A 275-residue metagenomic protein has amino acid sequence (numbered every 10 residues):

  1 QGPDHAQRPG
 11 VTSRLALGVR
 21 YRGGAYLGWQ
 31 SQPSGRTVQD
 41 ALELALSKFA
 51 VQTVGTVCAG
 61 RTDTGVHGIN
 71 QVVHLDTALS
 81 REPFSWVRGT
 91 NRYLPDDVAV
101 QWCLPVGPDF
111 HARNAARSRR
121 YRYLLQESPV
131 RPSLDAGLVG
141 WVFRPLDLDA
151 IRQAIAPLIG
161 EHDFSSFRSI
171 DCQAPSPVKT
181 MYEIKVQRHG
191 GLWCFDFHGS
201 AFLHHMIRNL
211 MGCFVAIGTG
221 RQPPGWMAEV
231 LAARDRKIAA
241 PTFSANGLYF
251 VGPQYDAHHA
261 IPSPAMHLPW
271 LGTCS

Functional and structural regions predicted by a protein language model:
Q1-S275: Structured-RNA-binding interfaces characteristic of tRNA pseudouridine synthases
